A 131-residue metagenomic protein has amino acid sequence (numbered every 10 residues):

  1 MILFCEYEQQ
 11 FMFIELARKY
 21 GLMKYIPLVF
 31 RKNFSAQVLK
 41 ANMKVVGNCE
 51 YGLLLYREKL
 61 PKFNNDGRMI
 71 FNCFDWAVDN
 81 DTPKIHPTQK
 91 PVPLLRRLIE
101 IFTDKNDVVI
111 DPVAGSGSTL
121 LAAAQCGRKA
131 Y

Functional and structural regions predicted by a protein language model:
M1-Y131: Core catalytic lobe of class I
